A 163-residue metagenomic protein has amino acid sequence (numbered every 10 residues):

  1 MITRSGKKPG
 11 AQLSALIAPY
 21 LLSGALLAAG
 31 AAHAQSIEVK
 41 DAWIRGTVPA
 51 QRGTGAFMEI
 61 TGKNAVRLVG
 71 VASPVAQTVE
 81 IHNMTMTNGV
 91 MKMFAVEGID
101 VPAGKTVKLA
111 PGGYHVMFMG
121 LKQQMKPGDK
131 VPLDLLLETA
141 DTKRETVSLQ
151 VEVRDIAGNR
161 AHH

Functional and structural regions predicted by a protein language model:
M1-S14: N-terminal secretory signal peptides that target proteins for export/translocation
I2, I17-A18, K105: Intrinsically disordered/low-complexity terminal segments and short unstructured peptides
P9, I17, G30-A32: Intrinsic low-complexity/disordered segments
Q12-S23: Sec-dependent signal peptide recognition, specifically the positively charged N-region followed immediately by
S23, A29-A34: N-terminal signal peptide c-region/cleavage motif recognized by signal peptidases
Q35-H163: Compact, glycine-rich, soluble single-domain proteins
